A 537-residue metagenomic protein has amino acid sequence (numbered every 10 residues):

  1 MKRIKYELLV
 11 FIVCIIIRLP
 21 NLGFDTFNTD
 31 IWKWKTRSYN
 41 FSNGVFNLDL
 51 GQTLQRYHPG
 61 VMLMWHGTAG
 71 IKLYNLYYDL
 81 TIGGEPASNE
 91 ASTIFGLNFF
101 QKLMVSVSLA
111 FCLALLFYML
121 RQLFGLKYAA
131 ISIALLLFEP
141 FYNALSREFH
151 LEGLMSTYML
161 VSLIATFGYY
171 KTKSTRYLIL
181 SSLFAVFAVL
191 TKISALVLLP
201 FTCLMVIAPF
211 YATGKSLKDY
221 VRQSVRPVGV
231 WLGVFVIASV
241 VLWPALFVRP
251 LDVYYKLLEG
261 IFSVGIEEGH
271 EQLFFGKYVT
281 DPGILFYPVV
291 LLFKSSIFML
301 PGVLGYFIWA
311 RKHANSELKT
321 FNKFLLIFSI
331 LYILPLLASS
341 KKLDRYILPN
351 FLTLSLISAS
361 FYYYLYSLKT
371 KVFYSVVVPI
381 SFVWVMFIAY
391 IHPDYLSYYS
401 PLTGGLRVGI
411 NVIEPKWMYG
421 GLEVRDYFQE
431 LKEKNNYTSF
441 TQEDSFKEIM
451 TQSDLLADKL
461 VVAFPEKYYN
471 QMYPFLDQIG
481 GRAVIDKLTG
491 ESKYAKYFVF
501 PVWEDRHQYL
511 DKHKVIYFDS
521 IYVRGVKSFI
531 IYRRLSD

Functional and structural regions predicted by a protein language model:
K5-V10, L80-S88, F111-F138, K171-R176 (+3 more regions): Transmembrane-helix signature of polytopic, membrane-embedded enzymes that assemble or transfer cell-envelope glycans
V10-C14, S132-L137, I164, A185 (+1 more regions): Short helix- or helix-capping micro-motifs that position conserved polar/aromatic residues at function-defining sites
Y39-N40, G44, P59-H66, Y74 (+6 more regions): Transmembrane-lumen/periplasm boundary regions of multi-pass, lipid-linked membrane glycan transferases
F95, L103-F124, V161-A165, R311-K312: Transmembrane-helix motifs of polytopic, lipid-linked glycan transferases
F124, S162-L178, A188, F210-A212: Membrane-interface transmembrane helices that cradle and orient dolichyl/undecaprenyl
L145, E152-M155, A188-T191, V197 (+5 more regions): Hydrophobic/aromatic-rich transmembrane helices and adjacent perimembrane loops
P379-P465: Membrane-embedded, lumen/periplasm-facing catalytic core of multi-pass transferases that use lipid-linked donors
D477-D537: Aromatic/acidic, Gly/Pro-rich catalytic loop(s) in extracytoplasmic/lumenal soluble domains of multi-pass membrane
